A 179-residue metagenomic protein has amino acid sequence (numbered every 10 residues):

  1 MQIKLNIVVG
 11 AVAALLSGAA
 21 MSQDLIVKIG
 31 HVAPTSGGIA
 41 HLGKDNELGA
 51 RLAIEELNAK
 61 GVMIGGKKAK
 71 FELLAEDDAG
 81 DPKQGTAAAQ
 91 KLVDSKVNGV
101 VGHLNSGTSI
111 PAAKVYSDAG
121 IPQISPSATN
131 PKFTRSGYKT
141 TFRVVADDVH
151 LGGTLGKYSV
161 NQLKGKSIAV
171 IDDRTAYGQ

Functional and structural regions predicted by a protein language model:
M1-V8: Bacterial N-terminal signal peptides that target proteins for export
S17-A19: N-terminal signal peptide c-region/cleavage motif recognized by signal peptidases
I26-K28, E72, K166-S167: Residues that mark the start of a beta-strand
G30-R51, E76-P82, L104-G107, I171-Q179: Extracytoplasmic "Venus flytrap"
L48-E72: Signal peptide-proximal N-terminal region of secreted/periplasmic/extracellular or secretory-lumen proteins
K67-D94, L151-T154, Q179: Structural motif
V97-Q179: Extracytoplasmic ligand/sensor domains, especially the bilobed periplasmic-binding protein
